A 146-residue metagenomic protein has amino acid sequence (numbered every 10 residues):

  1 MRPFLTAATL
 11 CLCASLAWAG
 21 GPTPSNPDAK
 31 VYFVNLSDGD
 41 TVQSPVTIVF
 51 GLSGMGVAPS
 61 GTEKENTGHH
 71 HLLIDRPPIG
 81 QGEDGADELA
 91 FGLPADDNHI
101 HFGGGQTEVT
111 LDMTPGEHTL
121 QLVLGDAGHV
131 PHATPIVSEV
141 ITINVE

Functional and structural regions predicted by a protein language model:
M1, G20-S25: Selective for proline/serine-rich intrinsically disordered segments in cytosolic/nuclear regulatory regions
M1-A8: Bacterial N-terminal signal peptides that target proteins for export
A14-A19: N-terminal signal peptide c-region/cleavage motif recognized by signal peptidases
T23-N26, G39, P45-S53, V57 (+1 more regions): Long, low-complexity serine/threonine/glycine- and acidic-rich segments characteristic of extracellular
P27-Y32: Low-complexity, acidic Ser/Thr/Pro/Gly-rich terminal tails and inter-domain linkers that flank the onset of structured
F33-T41: Short beta-strand segments of immunoglobulin-like
